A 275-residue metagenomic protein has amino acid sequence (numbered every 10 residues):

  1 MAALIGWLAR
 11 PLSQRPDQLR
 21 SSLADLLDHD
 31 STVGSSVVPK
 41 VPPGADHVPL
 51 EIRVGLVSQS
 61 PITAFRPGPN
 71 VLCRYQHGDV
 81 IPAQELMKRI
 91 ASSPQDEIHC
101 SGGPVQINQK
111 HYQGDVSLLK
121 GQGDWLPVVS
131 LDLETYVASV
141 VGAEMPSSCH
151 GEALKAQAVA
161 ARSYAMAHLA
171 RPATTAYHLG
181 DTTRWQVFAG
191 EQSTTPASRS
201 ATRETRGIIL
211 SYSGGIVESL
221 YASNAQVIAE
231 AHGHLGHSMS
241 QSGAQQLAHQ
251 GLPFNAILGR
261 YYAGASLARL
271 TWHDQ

Functional and structural regions predicted by a protein language model:
M1-Q275: Conserved, single-site charged/polar hotspot
